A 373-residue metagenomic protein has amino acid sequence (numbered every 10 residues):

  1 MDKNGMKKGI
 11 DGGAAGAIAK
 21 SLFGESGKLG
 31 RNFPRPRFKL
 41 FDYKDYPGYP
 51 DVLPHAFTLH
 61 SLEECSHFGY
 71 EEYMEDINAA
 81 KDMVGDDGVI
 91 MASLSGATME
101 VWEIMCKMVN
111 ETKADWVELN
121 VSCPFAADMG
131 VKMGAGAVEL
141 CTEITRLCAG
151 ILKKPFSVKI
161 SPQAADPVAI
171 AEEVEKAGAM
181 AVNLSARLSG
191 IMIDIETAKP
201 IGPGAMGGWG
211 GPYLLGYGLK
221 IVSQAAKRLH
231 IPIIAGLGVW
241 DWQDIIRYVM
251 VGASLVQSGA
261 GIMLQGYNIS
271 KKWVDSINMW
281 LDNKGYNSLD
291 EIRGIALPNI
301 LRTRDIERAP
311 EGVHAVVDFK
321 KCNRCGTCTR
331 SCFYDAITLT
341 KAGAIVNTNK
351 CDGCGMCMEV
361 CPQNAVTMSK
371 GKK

Functional and structural regions predicted by a protein language model:
M1, A17-A19, I90-L94, V117-L119 (+6 more regions): Hydrophobic faces of well-ordered beta-strands that scaffold small-molecule active sites in alpha/beta enzyme cores
D2-G9, E100-E111, A164-A177, V222 (+2 more regions): Catalytic cores of alpha/beta
M6, Y70, M74-K81, C106-K107 (+6 more regions): Generic structural signal for well-ordered alpha-helices, preferentially at hydrophobic/aromatic core positions
A19-E25, E118-F125, A181-I191, G238-V239 (+1 more regions): Glycine-rich phosphate-binding active-site loops on the catalytic face of alpha/beta enzymes
S26-P47, I193-G207, G261-Y286: C-terminal helical cap(s) of enzyme catalytic domains, especially alpha/beta-barrels
K44-V138: Active-site beta->alpha loop and helix N-cap motifs at the rims of alpha/beta catalytic domains
T58-H67, P124-E139, I170-K227, I231 (+1 more regions): Glycine/Thr-rich beta-alpha phosphate-binding loop at enzyme active sites
D305-R324, D335-G353, V366-K373: Ferredoxin-like iron-sulfur electron-transfer modules
